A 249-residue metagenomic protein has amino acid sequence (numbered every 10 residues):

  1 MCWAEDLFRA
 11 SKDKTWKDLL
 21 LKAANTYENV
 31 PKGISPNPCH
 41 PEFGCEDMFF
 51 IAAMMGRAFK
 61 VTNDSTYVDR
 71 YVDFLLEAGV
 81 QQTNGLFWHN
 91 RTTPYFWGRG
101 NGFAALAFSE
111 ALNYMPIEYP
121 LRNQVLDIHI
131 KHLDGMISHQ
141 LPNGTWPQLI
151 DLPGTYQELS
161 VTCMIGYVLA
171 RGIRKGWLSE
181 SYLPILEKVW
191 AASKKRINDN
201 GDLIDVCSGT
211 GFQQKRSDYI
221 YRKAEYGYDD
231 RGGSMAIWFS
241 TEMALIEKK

Functional and structural regions predicted by a protein language model:
M1-A10, T15-D18, K22, L152 (+2 more regions): CBM-like carbohydrate-recognition segments
M1-F50, M54: Extracytoplasmic mature domains of secreted/periplasmic and thylakoid-lumen proteins
T15-P36, S65-W88, L126-G144, I185-D202: Long, well-ordered core segments of solenoidal/helical folds
N29, V80, L112-N113, R174 (+2 more regions): Amphipathic alpha-helical segments of tetratricopeptide repeats
I34-M48, W88-L106, I117, L121 (+4 more regions): Solvent-exposed loop and edge beta-strand segments that line ligand/cofactor-binding and catalytic clefts
P38-E42, F49-S65, D73, E77-T93 (+3 more regions): Active-site lining segments of carbohydrate-active enzymes
A58-D69, A111-N123, I173-E180: Inter-helical turn/loop segments and adjacent helix faces that build the functional surface of alpha-helical bundle
